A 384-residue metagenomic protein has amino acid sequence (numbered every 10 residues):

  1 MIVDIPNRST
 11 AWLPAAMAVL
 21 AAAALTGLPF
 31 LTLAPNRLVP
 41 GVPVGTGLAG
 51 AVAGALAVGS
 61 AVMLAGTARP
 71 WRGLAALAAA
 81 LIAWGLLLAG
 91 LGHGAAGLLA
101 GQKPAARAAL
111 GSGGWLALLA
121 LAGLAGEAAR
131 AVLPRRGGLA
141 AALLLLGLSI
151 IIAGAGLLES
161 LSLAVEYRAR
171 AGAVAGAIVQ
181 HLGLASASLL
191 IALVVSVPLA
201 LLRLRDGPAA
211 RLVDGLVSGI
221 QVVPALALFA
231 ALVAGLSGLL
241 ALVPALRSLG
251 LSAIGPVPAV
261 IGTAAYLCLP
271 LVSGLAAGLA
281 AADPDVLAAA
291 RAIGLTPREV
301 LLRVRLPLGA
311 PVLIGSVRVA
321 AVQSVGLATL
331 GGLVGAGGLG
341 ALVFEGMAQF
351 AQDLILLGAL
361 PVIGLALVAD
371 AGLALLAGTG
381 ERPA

Functional and structural regions predicted by a protein language model:
M1-G183, P383-A384: N-terminal, non-cleaved signal-anchor transmembrane helix
S60-A65, R135, L139, L246-L249 (+2 more regions): C-terminal transmembrane helix and the adjacent membrane-cytosol boundary/short C-terminal tail of inner/organellar
E127-A128, A187-S218, A230: Transmembrane-helix boundary motif in ABC transporter permease subunits
S186, R298-G331: Transmembrane alpha-helices
V194-L199, P258-L287, A310, V317-A321 (+2 more regions): Membrane-embedded alpha-helices of multi-pass transport/permease systems
F229-L269: Membrane-interfacial helix termini and adjacent extracytoplasmic/periplasmic loops of multi-pass transporters
L279-G309: Short helix-to-coil transition segments within interhelical loops that connect adjacent transmembrane helices
S316-L375: Non-cytoplasmic
